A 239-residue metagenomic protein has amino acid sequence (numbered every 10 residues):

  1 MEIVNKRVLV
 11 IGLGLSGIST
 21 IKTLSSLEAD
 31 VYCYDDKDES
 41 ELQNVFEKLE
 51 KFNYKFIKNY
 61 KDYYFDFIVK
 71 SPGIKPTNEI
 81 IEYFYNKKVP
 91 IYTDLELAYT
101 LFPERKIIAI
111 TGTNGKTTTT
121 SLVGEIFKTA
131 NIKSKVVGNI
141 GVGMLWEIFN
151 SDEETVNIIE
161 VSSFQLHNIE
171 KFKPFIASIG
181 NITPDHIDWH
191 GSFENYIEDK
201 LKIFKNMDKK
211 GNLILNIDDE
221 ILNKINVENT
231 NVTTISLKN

Functional and structural regions predicted by a protein language model:
M1, N53-Y64: Short acidic low-complexity segments
M1-L9, L27, K51: Conserved catalytic and cofactor-binding micro-motifs that handle phosphate-bearing ligands or nucleotide cofactors
R7, T23-S26, Y60-Y63, P72-I217 (+1 more regions): Phosphate-binding loop of NTP-binding sites
R7-T20: Glycine-rich adenosine-cofactor-binding loop
I11, Y34, V137: The conserved SAM/SAH-binding core of class I Rossmann-like methyltransferase domains, concentrating on the hydrophobic
L27-V45: NAD(P)-binding Rossmann-fold cofactor-contacting core
N44-F52, S151: Short, conserved SAM-binding/catalytic segment of Class I S-adenosyl-L-methionine-dependent methyltransferases
